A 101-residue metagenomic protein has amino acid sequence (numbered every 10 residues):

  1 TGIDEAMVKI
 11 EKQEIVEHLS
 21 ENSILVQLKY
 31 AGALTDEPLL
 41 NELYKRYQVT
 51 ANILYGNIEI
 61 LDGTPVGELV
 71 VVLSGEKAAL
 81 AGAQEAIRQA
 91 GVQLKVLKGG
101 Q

Functional and structural regions predicted by a protein language model:
T1-E21: C-terminal boundary and immediately downstream tail of ABC-type ATPase nucleotide-binding domains
K9-Q13, Y47-I58: Short amphipathic beta-strand starts and helix->beta connectors
L19-G32, L69: Short glycine-/aliphatic-rich beta-strand segments at the starts of folded cytosolic domains
G32-A33, V72-A79: Helix N-cap motif at beta-to-alpha junctions
A33-L54: Short amphipathic alpha-helix segments
L40-L43, L80-G91: Short amphipathic alpha-helices in soluble, non-transmembrane regions that often serve as interface/regulatory elements
T50-Y55, R88-Q101: Conserved short beta-strand edge segments in small beta-sheet-based binding/regulatory domains
G63-E68: A short, glycine/Asx- and small/polar-enriched loop/turn that sits immediately N-terminal to a beta-strand
